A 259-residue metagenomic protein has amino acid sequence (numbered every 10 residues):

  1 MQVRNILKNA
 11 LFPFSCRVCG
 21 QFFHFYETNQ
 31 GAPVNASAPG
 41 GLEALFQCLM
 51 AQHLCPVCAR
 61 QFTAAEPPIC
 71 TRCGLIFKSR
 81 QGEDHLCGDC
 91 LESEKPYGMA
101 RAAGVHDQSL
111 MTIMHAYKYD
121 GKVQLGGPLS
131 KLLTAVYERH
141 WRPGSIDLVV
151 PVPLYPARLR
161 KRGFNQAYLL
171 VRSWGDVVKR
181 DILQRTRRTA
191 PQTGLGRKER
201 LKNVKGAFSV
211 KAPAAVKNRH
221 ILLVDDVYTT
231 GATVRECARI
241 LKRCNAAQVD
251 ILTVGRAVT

Functional and structural regions predicted by a protein language model:
M1-D225, T229-T259: Glycine-rich phosphate/pyrophosphate-handling loop used in enzymes and phosphotransfer proteins
